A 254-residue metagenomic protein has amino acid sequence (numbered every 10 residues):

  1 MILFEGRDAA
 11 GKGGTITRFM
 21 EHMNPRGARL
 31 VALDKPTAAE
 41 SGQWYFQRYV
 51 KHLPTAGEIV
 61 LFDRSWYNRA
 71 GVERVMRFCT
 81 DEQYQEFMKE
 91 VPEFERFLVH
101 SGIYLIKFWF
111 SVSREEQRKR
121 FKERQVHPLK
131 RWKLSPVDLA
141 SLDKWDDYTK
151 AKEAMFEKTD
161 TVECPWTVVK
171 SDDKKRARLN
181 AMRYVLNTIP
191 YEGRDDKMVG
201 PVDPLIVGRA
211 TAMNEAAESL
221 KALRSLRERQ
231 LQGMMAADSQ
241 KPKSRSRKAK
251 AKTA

Functional and structural regions predicted by a protein language model:
M1-A254: Glycine-rich phosphate-binding loop of ATP-dependent small-molecule kinases
